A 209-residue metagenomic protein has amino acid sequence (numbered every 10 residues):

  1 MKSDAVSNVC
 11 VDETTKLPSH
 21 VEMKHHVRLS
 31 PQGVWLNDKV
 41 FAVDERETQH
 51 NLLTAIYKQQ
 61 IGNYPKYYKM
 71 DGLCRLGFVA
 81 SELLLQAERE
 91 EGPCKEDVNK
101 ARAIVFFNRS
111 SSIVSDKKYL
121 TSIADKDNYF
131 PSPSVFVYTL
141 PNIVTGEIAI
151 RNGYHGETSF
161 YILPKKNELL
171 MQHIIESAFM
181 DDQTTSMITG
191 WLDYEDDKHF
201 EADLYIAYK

Functional and structural regions predicted by a protein language model:
M1-T184, I188-K209: Conserved "HGTGT" condensation-loop signature of ketosynthase/thiolase-family condensing enzymes that catalyze
